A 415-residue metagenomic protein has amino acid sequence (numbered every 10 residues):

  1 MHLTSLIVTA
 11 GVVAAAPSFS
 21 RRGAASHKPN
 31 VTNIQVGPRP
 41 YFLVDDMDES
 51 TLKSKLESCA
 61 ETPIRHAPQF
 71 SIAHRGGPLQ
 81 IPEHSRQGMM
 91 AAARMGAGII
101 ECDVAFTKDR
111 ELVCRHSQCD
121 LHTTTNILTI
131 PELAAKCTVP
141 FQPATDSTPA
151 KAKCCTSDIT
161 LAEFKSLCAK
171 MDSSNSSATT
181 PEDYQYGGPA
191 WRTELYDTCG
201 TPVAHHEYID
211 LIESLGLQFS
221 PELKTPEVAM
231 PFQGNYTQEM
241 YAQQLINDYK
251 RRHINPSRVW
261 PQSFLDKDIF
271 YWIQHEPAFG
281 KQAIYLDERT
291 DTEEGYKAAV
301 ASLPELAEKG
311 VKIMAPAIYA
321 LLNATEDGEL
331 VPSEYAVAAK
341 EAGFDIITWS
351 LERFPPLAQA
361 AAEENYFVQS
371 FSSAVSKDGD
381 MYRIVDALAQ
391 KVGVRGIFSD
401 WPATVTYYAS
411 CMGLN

Functional and structural regions predicted by a protein language model:
M1-V8: Classical eukaryotic N-terminal signal peptides for Sec-dependent ER targeting/secretion, especially the positively
H2, A15-N415: Phosphate-group recognition and catalysis centered on beta-loop-alpha active-site segments
T9-A14: Mature exported/compartmentalized surface modules and terminal targeting/interaction regions
